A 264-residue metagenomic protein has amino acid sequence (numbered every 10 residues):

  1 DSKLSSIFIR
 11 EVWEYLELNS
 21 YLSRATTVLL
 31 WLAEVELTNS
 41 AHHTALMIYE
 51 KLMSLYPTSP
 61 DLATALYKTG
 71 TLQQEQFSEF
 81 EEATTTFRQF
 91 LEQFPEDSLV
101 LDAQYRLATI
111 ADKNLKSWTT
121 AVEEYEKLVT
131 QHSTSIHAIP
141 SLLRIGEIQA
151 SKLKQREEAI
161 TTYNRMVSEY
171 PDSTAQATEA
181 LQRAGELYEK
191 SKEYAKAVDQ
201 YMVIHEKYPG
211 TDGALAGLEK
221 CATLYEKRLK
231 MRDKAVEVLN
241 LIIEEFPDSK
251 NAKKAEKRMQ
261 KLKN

Functional and structural regions predicted by a protein language model:
D1-N264: Acidic, polar-rich low-complexity tracts and alpha-helical solenoid repeat scaffolds
